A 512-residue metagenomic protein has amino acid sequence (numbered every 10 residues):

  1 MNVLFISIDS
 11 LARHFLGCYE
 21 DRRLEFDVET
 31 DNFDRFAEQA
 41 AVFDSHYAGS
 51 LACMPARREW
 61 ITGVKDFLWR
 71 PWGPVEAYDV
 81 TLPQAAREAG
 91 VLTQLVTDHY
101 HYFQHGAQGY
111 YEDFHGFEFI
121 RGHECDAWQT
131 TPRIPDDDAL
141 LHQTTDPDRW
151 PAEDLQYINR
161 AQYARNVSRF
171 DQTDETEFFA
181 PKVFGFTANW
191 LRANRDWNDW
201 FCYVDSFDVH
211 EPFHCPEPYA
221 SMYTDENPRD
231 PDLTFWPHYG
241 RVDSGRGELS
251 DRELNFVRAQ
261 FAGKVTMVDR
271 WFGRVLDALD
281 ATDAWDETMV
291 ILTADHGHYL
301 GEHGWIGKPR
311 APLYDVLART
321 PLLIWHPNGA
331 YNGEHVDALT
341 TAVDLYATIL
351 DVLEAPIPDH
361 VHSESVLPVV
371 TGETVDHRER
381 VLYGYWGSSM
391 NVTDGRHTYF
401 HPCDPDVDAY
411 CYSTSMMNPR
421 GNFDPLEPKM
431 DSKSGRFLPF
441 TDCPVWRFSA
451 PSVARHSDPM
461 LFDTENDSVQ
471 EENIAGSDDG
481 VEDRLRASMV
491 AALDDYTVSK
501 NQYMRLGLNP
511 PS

Functional and structural regions predicted by a protein language model:
M1-A41, G49-S50, S457, V469-G480: Active-site-proximal N-terminal segment of extracellular/periplasmic enzymes that hydrolyze or transfer
M1-F5, A107-E118, E124, R149-D154 (+4 more regions): Active-site regions of oxyanion-processing enzymes, predominantly non-cytosolic
Y19-R22, P212-E226, A278-T341: Histidine-centered active-site microenvironments of extracellular/periplasmic hydrolases and transferases
R57-T173: Catalytic-site neighborhoods of secreted/periplasmic enzymes that process anionic sulfate/phosphate groups
W60-I61, G247-L249, G273-D277, A281 (+2 more regions): Substrate-binding rim/cap in mid-to-C-terminal beta-strand-loop elements of soluble/periplasmic
Y110-A161, H210-L249, P321, Y399 (+1 more regions): Core domains of carbohydrate- and sulfate-ester-processing enzymes
E177-R195, R241-T288, V352: A long, amphipathic alpha-helix that forms part of the scaffold/cap immediately adjacent to metal-dependent active
D315, W386-A475, S512: C-terminal, low-complexity/hydrophilic appendages and adjacent surface loops of extracellular/periplasmic anionic
